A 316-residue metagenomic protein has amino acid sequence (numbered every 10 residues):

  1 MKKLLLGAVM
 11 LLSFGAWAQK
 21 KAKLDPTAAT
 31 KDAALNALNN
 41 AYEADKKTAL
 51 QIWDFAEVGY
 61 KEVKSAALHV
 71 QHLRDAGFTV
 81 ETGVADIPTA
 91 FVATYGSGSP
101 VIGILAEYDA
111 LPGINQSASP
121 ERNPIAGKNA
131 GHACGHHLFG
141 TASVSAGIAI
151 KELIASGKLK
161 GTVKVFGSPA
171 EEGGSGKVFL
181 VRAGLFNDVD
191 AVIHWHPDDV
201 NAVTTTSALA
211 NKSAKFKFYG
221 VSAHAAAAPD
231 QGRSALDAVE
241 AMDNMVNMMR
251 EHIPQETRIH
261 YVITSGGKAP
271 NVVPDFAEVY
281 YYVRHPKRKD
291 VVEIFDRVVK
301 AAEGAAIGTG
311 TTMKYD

Functional and structural regions predicted by a protein language model:
M1-K23: Bacterial Sec-dependent N-terminal signal peptides
Q19-H132, T141-G161: Acidic/His- and Gly-rich active-site-bordering loop/insert found across diverse amide/peptide-bond hydrolases
P26, E240-D316: Metal-dependent amide/peptide-bond hydrolase catalytic core, centered on the "pita-bread" metallohydrolase fold
L35, K46-A49, A66, V70 (+6 more regions): Extracytoplasmic/secreted envelope proteins and their assembly/folding machinery, especially bacterial periplasmic
L38-D45, A49, W53-A56, G77 (+8 more regions): Sec/Tat-exported extracytoplasmic proteins
Q51, E81, V101-L105, H132 (+5 more regions): Structural recognition of the beta-strand scaffold that forms the well-ordered cores of secreted hydrolase catalytic
N123-G131, H137-L138, I154-F276: Histidine/acidic-residue-rich, glycine-tolerant segments that coordinate divalent metal ions
